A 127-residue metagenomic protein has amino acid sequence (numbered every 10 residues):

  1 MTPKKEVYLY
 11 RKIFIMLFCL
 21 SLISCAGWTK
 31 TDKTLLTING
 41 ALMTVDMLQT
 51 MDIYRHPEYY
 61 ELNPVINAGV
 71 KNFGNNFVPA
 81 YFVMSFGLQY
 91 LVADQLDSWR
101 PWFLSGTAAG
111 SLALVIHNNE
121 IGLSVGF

Functional and structural regions predicted by a protein language model:
P3-F14: Bacterial N-terminal signal peptides that target proteins for export
I13-L22: Sec-dependent N-terminal signal peptides
A26-F127: Hydrophobic alpha-helical membrane segments
